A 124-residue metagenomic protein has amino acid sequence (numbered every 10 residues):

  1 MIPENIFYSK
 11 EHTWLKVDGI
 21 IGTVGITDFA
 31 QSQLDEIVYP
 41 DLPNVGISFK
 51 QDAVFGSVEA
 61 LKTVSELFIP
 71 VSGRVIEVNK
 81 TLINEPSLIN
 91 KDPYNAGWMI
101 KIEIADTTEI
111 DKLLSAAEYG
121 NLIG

Functional and structural regions predicted by a protein language model:
M1-V54, S87, K91-G124: Acidic, low-complexity mobile loops and tails
I6-S9, S65-S72: Short coil-to-beta-strand transition motifs
I21, S72-R74: Structural motif
Q33-P40, L61, I69-S72: Short, solvent-exposed beta-edge and connector elements
G56, I76, I83, G120: Nucleotide phosphate-binding site architecture
A60, K80: Short, conserved catalytic or interaction motifs in soluble domains
